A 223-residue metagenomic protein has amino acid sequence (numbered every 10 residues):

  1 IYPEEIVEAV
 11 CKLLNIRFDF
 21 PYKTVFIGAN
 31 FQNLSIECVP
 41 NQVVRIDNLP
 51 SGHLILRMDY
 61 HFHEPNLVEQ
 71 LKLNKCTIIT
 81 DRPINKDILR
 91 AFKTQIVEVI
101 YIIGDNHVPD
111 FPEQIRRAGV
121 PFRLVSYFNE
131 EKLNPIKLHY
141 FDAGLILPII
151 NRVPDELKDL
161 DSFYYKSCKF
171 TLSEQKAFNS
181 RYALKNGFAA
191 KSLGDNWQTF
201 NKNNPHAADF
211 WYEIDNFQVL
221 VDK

Functional and structural regions predicted by a protein language model:
I1-C38, A143-A189: Leloir-type glycosyltransferase catalytic cores
N15, N30-N33, N41, N48 (+12 more regions): Detector for Asparagine
I16-R117: Non-catalytic interaction/regulatory modules that flank or connect domains
G104, R116, F122-R152: Acidic/Gly/His-enriched mid-domain segments of enzyme catalytic cores or analogous surface patches that mediate
Y165-K223: Long, low-complexity regulatory tails in eukaryotic proteins
